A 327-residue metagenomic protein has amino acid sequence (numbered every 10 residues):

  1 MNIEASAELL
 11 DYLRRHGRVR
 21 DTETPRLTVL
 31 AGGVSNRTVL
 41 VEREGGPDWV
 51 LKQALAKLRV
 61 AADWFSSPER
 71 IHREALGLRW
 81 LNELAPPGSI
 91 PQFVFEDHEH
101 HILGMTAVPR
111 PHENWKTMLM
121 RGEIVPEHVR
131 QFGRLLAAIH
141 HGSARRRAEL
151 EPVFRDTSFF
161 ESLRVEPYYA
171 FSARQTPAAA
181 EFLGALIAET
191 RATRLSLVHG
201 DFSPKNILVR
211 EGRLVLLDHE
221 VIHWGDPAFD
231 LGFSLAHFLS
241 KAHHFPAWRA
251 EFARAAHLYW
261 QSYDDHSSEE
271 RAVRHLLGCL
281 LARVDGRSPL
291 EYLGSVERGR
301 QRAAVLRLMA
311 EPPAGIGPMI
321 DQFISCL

Functional and structural regions predicted by a protein language model:
M1-E8, L103-T106, I139-R145, E149-E189: Active-site catalytic-loop/activation-segment of kinase and kinase-like phosphoryl-transfer enzymes
M1-L27: Juxta-kinase regulatory segment immediately upstream of eukaryotic protein kinase catalytic domains
R18-P25, A75, E181-A192: Short Pro/Gly-enriched beta-strand edge/turn motifs at strand-loop
T28-L51, G184-F229: Active-site acidic catalytic loop and adjacent metal/ATP-binding pocket of ATP-dependent phosphoryl transfer enzymes
L30, V39-R147: ATP-binding pocket architecture of kinase catalytic cores
L76, A228-H266, L277-S295: Active-site activation/catalytic loop segments of kinase-like enzymes and analogous catalytic loops in related
T157-S162, V273-D285: Hydrophobic alpha-helical segments that form the core of small-molecule binding pockets and/or dimer interfaces
A247-A253, R283-L327: ATP/Mg2+ or Mg2+-diphosphate-binding catalytic cores that bind nucleotide phosphates or diphosphates via glycine-rich
